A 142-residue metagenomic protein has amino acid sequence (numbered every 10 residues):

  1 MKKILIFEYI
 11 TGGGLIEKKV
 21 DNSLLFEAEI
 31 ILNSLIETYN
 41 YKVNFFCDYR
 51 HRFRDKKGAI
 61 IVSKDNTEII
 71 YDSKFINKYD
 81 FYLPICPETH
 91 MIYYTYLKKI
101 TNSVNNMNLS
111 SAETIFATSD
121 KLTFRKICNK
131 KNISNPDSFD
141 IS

Functional and structural regions predicted by a protein language model:
M1-L5: Extreme N-terminal starter segment of soluble prokaryotic enzymes
I6-Y9, N102: Membrane-targeting and insertion segments and their boundary/processing signals
E8-I10, Y41, S138: Broad hydrophobic/π-residue packing in well-ordered secondary structure
E8-L24: Short glycine-rich His-centered loop
K19-Y39: Short catalytic helix/loop segments, enriched in acidic residues and glycine and frequently bearing histidine
N44-I141: Conserved N-proximal alpha/beta basic substrate-recognition cap immediately N-terminal to, or forming the N-lobe
